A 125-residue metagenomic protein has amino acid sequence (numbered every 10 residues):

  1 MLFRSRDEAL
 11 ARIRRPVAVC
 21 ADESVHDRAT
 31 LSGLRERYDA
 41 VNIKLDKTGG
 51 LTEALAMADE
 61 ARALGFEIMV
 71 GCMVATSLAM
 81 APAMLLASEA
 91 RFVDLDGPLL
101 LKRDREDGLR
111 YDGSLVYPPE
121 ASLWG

Functional and structural regions predicted by a protein language model:
M1-L2: Short, small-residue-biased leader/transition segments that mark boundaries at the very start of proteins
R6-L10, P16-D96: Catalytic alpha/beta core domains of metabolic enzymes, predominantly
M73-G125: Flexible C-terminal active-site loop/helix
